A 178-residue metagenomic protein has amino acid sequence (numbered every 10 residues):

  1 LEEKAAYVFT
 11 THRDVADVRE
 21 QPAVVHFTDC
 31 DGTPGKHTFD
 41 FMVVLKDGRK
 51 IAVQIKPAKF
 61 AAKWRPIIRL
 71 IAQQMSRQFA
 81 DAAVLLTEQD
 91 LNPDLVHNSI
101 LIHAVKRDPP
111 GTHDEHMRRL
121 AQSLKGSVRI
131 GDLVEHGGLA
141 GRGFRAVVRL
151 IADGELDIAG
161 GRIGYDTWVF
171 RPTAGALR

Functional and structural regions predicted by a protein language model:
L1-R178: Electrostatic, structured charged patches in enzyme active sites and in nucleic-acid/phosphate-binding
